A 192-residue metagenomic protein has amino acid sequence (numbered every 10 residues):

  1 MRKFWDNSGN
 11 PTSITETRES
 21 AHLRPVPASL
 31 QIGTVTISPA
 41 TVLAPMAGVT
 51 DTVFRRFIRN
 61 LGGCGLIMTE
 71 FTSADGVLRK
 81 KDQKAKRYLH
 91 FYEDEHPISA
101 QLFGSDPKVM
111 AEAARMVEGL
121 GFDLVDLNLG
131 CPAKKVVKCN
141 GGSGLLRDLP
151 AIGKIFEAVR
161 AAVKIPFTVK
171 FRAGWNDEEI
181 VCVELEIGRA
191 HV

Functional and structural regions predicted by a protein language model:
R2-A44, L89-H90: N-terminal amphipathic alpha-helix/helix-capping segment at the start of soluble metabolic enzymes
S20, A190-V192: N-terminal low-complexity segments that are often proline-rich with Ser/Thr-Pro
P25-Q31, M46-D123: Glycine-rich, positively charged N-terminal anion/phosphate-binding segment
V35, Y92-D94, A161: Short, flexible hinge/linker loops that cap or flank conserved catalytic cores
P39-T50, P97-V109, L146, F171-C182: Active-site mouth loops of central-metabolism enzymes
R56, N60, K108-G141, L149-A190: Alpha/beta enzyme core
K84-Y88, S143-L145, L185-I187: Short, hinge-like loop/turn segments at secondary-structure boundaries
